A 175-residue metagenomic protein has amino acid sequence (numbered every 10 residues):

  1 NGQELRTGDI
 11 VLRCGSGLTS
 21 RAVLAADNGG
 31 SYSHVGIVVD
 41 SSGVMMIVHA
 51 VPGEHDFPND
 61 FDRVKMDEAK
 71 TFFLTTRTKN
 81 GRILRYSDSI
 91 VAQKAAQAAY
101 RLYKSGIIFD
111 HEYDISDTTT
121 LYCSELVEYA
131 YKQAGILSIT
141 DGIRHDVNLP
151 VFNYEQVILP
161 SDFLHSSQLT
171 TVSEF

Functional and structural regions predicted by a protein language model:
N1-E4, D27-G29: Short, surface-exposed secondary-structure edge patches
R6, S31, K94-A98, Y122-Y129: Extracytoplasmic/secreted proteins, especially bacterial periplasmic and envelope-associated proteins
T7-V11: Loop/turn positions that initiate beta-strands
R13-R82, I108-L121: Glycine-rich catalytic cores of cysteine/serine-nucleophile enzymes that process amide/ester linkages in cell-envelope
G15, V39, V51, F73 (+4 more regions): Sec/Tat-exported extracytoplasmic proteins
E54, I90, D146: Residue-level detector of flexible, active-site-proximal loop/helix-junction positions within diverse enzyme catalytic
R82, S89, Q93: A contiguous binding-surface segment within folded domains or other stable secondary-structure elements
H111-F175: Activation targets extended, charge/polar-rich intrinsically disordered C-terminal tails
